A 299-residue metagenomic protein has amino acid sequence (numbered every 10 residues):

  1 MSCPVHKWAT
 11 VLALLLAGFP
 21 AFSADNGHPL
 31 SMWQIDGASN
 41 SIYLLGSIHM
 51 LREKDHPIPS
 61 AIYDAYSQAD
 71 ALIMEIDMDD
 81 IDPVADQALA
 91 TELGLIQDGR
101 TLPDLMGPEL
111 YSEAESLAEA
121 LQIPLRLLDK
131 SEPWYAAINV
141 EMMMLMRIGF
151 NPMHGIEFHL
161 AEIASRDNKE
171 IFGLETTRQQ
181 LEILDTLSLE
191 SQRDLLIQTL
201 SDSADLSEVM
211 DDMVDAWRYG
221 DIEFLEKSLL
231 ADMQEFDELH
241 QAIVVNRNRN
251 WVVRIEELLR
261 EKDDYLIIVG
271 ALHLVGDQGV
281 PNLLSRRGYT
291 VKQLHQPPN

Functional and structural regions predicted by a protein language model:
M1-A9: Bacterial N-terminal signal peptides that target proteins for export
T10-L14: Hydrophobic helical h-region of N-terminal Sec-dependent signal peptides in bacterial secretory/periplasmic proteins
G18-A21: N-terminal signal peptide c-region/cleavage motif recognized by signal peptidases
A24-G37: N- or domain-start disorder-to-order transition segments that initiate the globular core
G27, K54, N246-N250: Short secondary-structure boundary/capping elements
P29-L30, I58-S60, V252-R254: A generic local structural motif
Q34-I243: Structured, acidic catalytic/metal-binding patches in enzyme active sites
E238-N299: A cross-kingdom marker for long, charged
